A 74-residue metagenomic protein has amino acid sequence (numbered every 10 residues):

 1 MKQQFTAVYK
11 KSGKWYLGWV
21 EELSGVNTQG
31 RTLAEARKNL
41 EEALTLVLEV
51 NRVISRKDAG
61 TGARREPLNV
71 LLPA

Functional and structural regions predicted by a protein language model:
M1-F5, A34-A74: Short, charged, surface-exposed hinge/linker loops at domain edges that act as mobile lids or interdomain connectors
V8-E21: Short aromatic-glycine-(Arg/Gly/Cys) micro-motifs in beta-strand/loop hairpins
V20-L23, E41: ATP/adenylate-binding site constellation spanning eukaryotic-like Ser/Thr protein kinases, ABC-transporter
S24-L33: A short, exposed loop/beta-hairpin motif centered on an aromatic-Gly-Thr core
